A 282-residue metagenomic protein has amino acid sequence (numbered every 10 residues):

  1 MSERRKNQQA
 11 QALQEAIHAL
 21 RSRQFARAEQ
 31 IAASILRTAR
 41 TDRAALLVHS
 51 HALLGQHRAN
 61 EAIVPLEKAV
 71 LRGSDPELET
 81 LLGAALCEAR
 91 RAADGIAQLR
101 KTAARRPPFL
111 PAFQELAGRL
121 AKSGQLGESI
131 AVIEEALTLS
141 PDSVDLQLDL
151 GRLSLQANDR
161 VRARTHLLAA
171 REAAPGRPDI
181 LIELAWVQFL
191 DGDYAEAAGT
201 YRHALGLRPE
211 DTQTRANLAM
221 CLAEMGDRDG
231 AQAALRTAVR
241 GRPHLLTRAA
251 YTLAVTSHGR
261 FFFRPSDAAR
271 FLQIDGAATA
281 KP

Functional and structural regions predicted by a protein language model:
R4, T38, L71-G73, R105 (+4 more regions): Structural marker of alpha-solenoid helical repeat scaffolds
N7-T38, V48-H51, G55, A84 (+4 more regions): Alpha-helical segment of the N-proximal tetratricopeptide repeat
Q9, R43-A44, D75-L78, F109-P111 (+5 more regions): Helix-start (N-cap) detector for alpha-helical repeat units in TPR-like alpha-solenoids, especially tetratricopeptide
L20, L54, T80, C87 (+6 more regions): Position-specific recognition of the canonical hydrophobic site in helix A of tetratricopeptide repeat
S22-Q30, Q56-K68, A89-K101, K122-E135 (+4 more regions): Structural signature of tandem alpha-helical TPR/SEL1-like repeats, specifically the intra-repeat loop/turn
V48, L81, E115, D149 (+3 more regions): Canonical tetratricopeptide repeat
H51, E67, E77, A84 (+5 more regions): Alpha-helical adaptor scaffolds
A216, M220-T247, A254-S257, R270-G276: TPR/TPR-like (Sel1-like) alpha-helical repeat modules
